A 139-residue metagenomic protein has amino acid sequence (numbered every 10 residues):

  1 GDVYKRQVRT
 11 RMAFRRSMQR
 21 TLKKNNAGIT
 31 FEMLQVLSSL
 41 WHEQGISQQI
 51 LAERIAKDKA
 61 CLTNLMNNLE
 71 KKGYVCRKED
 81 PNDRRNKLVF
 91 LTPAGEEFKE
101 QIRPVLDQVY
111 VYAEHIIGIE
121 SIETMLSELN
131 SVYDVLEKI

Functional and structural regions predicted by a protein language model:
G1-Y4: Short, small-residue-biased leader/transition segments that mark boundaries at the very start of proteins
R6-R9, L22-K24, W41, L51 (+3 more regions): Short, flexible segments with low predicted structural confidence
V8-R11, L37, T92, L126-Y133: Generic structural concept
T10, F14, T21, I55 (+3 more regions): Alpha-helical linker/hinge and terminal dimerization helices associated with HTH transcriptional regulators
M12, R16-C61: N-terminal helix-turn-helix DNA-binding core of bacterial DNA-binding proteins
N64: DNA-binding alpha-helical recognition surfaces that contact promoter or target DNA
N67-S127: Charged, amphipathic alpha-helical coiled-coil/dimerization segments
